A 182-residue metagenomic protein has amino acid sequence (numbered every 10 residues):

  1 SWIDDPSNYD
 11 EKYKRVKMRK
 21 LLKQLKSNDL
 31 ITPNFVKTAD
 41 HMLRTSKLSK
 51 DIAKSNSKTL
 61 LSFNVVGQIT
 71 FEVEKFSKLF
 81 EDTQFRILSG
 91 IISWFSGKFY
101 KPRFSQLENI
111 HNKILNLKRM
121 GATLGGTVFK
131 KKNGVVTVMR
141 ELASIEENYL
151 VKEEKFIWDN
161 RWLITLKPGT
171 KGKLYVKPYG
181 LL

Functional and structural regions predicted by a protein language model:
S1-M42, E72: Catalytic subdomain that performs nucleotidyl-dependent activation
N28, T38-L182: AMP-forming adenylation/ATP pyrophosphatase catalytic core
